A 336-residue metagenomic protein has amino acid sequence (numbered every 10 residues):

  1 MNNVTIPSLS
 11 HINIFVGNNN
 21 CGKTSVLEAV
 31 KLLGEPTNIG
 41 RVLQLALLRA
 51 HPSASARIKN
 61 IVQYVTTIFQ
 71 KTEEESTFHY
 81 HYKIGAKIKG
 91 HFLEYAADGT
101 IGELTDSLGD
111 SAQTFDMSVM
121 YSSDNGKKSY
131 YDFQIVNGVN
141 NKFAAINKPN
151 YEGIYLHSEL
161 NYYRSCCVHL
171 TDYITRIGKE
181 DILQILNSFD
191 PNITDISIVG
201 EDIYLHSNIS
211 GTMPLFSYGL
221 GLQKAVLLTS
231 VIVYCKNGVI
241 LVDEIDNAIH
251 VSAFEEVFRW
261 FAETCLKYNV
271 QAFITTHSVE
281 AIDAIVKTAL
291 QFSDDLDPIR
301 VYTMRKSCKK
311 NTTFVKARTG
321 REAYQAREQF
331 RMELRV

Functional and structural regions predicted by a protein language model:
M1-L33, L47-P52: Pre-Walker A-like glycine/lysine-rich segment at the N-terminus of P-loop NTPase domains
N3-S10, I232-Y234, T264-L266: Phosphate-binding P-loop
G34-V239, I299-R300, R305-V336: Phosphate-coordinating catalytic segments in nucleotide- and nucleic-acid-processing enzymes
K236-V239, N269-F273: Loop/turn-to-beta-strand initiation segments
D243-I245: Walker B catalytic acidic pair
N247-V251: ABC ATPase nucleotide-binding domain "signature" loop
E256-F261: Conserved hydrophobic alpha-helix in the ABC-type ATPase nucleotide-binding domain
T275-H277: H-loop/switch region of ABC-family ATPase nucleotide-binding domains
